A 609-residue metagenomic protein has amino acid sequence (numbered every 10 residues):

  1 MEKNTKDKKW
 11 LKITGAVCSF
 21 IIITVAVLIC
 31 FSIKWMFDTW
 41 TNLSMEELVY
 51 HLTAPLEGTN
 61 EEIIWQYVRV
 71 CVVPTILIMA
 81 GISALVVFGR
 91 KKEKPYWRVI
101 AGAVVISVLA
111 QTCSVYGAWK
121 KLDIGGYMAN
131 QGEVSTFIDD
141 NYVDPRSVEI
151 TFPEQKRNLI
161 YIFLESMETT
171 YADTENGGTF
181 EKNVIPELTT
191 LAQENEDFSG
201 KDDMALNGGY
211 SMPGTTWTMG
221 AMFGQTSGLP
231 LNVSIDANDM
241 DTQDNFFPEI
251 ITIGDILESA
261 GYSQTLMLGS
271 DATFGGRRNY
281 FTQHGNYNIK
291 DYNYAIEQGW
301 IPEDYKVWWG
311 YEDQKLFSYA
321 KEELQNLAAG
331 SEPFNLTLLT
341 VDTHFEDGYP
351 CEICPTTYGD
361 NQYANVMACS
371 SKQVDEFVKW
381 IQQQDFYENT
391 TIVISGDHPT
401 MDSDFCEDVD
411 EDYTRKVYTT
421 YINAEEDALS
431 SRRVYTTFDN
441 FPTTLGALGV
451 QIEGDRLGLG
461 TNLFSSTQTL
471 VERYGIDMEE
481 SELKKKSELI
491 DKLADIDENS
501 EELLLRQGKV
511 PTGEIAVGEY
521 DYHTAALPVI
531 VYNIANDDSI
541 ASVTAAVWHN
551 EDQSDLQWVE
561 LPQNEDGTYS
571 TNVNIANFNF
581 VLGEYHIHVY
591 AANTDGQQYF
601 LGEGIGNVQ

Functional and structural regions predicted by a protein language model:
M1-M128: Transmembrane and membrane-interface helices of multi-pass, inner-membrane envelope-modifying transferases
P145-E514, Q609: Solvent-exposed soluble domains appended to multi-pass membrane proteins
A525-I530: Structural beta-strand segments of beta-rich domains
A535-V547, S554-D555: Solvent-exposed loop/turn segments flanking beta-strands in beta-repeat/beta-sandwich domains
Q557, N564-A576: Aromatic sugar-binding surface patches on proteins that engage polysaccharides or sugar-phosphate polymers
I575-E584: Surface-exposed, short loops/turns at beta-strand junctions within beta-sandwich domains
A592-Q598: Short, solvent-exposed loop/turn segments at the edges of extracellular beta-sandwich modules
